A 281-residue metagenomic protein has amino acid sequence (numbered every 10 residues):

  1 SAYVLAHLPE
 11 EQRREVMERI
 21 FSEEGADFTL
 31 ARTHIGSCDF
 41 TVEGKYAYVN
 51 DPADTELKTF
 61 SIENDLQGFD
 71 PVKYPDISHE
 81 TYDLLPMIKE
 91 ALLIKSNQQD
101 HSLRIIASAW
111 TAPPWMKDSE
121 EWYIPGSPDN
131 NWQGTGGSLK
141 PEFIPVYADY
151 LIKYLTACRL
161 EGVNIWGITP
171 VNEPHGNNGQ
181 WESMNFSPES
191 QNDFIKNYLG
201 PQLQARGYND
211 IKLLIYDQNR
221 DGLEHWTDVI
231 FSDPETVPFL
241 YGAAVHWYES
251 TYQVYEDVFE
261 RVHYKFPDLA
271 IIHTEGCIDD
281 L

Functional and structural regions predicted by a protein language model:
S1-W166, N197: N-terminal catalytic cores of secreted or lumenal carbohydrate-active enzymes
P145-G167, V171-D280: Active-site neighborhood of glycoside hydrolase catalytic domains
